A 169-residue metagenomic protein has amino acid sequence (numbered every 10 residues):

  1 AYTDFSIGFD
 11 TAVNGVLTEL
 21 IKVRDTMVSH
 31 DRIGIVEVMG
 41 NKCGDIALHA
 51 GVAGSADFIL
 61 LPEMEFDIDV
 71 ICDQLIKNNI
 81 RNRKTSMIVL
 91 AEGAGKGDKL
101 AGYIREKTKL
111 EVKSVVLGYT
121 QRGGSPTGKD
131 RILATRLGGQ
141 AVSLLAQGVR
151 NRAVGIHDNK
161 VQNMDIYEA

Functional and structural regions predicted by a protein language model:
A1, F66-I68, Y119-G123: Short gly/pro/ser/thr-enriched loop/turn and capping motifs at secondary-structure boundaries
A1, K42-I46, N163: Short, well-ordered, mixed-charge alpha-helical segments that flank or form enzyme active sites
Y2-T11, S125-R131: Short beta-strand elements at the ligand-binding edges of bilobed clamshell
G8-E111: Accessory alpha-helical/coil subdomains and C-terminal extensions that flank or cap enzyme catalytic cores
K96, I104-A169: C-terminal non-catalytic interaction/assembly regions of soluble proteins
